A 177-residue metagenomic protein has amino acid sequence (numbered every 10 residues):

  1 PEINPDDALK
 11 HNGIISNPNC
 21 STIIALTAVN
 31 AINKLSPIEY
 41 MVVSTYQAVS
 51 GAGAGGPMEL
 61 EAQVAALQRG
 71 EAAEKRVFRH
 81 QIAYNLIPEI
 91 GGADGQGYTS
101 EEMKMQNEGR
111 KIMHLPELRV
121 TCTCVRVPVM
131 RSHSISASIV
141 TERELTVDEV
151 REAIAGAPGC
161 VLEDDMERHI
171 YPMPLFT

Functional and structural regions predicted by a protein language model:
P1-I82, E117-R119, V147, E152 (+1 more regions): N-terminal Rossmann-like NAD(P) cofactor-binding subdomain of oxidoreductases, focused on the glycine-rich
C20-S21, T45-A52, L86-D94, C124-V129 (+1 more regions): Glycine-rich beta-alpha junction loops
L35, V49, E89, E108 (+2 more regions): Change "in soluble alpha/beta enzymes" to "in soluble alpha/beta proteins
M41-S44, G97-Q106, Y171-T177: A short, terminal or domain-edge coil/loop segment
R79-M130: Oxyanion-binding "anion nests"
R119-T177: C-terminal active-site/capping subdomain that shapes the small-molecule cofactor and substrate pocket of enzyme
